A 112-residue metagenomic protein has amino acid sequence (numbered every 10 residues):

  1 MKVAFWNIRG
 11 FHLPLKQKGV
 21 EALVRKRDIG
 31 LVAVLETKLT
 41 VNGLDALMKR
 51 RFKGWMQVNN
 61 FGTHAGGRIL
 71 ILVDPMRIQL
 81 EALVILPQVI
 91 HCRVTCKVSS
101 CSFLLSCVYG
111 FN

Functional and structural regions predicted by a protein language model:
M1-N112: A shared catalytic/ligand-binding motif for oxyanion handling
